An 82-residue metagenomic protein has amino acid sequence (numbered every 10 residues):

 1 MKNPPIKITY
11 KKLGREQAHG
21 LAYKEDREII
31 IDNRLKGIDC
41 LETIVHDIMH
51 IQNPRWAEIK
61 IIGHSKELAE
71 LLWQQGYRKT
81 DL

Functional and structural regions predicted by a protein language model:
M1-D39, P54-L82: Metalloprotease/metallohydrolase-associated module, dominated by Zn2+-dependent proteases
E42-I51: Active-site recognition of the HExxH zinc-binding catalytic motif
